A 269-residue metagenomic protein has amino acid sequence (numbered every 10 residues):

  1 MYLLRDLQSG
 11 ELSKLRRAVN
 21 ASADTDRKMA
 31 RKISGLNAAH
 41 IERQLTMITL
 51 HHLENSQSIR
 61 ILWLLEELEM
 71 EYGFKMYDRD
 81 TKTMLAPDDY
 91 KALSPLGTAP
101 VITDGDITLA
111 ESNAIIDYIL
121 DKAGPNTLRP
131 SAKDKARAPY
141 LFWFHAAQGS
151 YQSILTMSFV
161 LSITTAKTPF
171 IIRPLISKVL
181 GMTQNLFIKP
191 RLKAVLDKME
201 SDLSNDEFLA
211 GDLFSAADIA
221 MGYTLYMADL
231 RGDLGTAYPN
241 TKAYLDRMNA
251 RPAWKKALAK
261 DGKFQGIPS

Functional and structural regions predicted by a protein language model:
A21, T25, A38-I41: Short hydrophobic alpha-helical segments enriched in small aliphatic residues
I33-S34, E42-V179: GST-like domain detector, emphasizing the conserved glutathione-binding G-site in the N-terminal thioredoxin-like
T127-S131, I154-L155, F208-D212, T236-A237 (+2 more regions): Short, hydrophobic secondary-structure boundary micro-motifs
G149-A250: GST-like fold's C-terminal all-alpha helical module
